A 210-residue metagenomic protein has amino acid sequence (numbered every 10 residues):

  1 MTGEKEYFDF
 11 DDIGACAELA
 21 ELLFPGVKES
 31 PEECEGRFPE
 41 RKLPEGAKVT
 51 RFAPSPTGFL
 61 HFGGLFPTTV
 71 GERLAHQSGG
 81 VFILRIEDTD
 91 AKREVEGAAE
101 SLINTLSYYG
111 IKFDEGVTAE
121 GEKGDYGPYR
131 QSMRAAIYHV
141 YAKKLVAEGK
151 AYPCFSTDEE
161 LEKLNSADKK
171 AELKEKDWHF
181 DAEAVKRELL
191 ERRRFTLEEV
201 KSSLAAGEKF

Functional and structural regions predicted by a protein language model:
T2-K174: N-terminal Rossmann-like or analogous alpha/beta NTP/dinucleotide-binding catalytic cores that position adenine
K144-A147, A151-F210: Active-site cores that bind ATP or allylic diphosphates and position pyrophosphate for catalysis
